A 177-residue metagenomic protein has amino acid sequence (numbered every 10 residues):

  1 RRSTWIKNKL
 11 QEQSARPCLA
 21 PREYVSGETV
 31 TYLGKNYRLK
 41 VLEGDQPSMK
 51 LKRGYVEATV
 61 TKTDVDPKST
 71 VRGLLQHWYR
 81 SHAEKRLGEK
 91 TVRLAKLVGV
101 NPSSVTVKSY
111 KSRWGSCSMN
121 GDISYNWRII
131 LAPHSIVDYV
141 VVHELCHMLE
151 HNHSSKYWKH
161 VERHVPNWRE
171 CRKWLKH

Functional and structural regions predicted by a protein language model:
R1-Y139, M148-H177: Active-site-proximal or metal-binding-adjacent scaffold patches in catalytic folds
E144: Walker B catalytic acidic pair
